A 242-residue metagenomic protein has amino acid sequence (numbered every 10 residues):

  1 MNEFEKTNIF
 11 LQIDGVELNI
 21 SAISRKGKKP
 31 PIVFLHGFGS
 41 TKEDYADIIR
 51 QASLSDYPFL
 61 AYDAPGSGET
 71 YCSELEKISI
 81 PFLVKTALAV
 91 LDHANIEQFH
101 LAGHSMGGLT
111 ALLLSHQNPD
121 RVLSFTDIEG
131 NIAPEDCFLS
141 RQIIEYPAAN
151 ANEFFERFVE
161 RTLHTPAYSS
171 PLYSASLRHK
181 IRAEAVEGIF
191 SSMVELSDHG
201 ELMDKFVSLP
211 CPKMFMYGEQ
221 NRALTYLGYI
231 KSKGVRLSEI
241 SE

Functional and structural regions predicted by a protein language model:
M1-L18: N-terminal cap/lid segment of alpha/beta-hydrolase-fold proteins
V16, L60-A102, M106: Active-site loop/oxyanion-hole signature of alpha/beta-hydrolase fold enzymes
V16-Y71: Conserved HGGG/HGGXW glycine-rich cap/lid loop of the alpha/beta-hydrolase fold
F34-G37, S105, G218: Glycine-rich His-Gly loop
D44-A46, T70-E76, C137-L139, Y226-L227: Conserved catalytic-core motifs of eukaryotic protein kinase domains, centered on the activation segment
L112-H116, L123-F154: Flexible "cap/lid" loop of the alpha/beta hydrolase fold
C137-F138, N152-L209: Conserved alpha/beta-hydrolase catalytic His-Asp/Glu region
E187-S241: Conserved serine/cysteine hydrolase catalytic core
